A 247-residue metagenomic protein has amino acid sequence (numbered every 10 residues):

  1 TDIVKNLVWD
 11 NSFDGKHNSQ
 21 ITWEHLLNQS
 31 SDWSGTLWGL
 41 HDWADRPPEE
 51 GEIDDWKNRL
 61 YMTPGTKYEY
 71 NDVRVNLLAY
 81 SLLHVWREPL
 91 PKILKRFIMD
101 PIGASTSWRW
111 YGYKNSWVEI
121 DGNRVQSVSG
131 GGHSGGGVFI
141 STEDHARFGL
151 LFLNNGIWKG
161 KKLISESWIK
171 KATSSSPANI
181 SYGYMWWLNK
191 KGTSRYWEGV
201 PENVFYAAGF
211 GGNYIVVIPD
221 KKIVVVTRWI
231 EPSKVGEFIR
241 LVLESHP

Functional and structural regions predicted by a protein language model:
T1-D32, W86-G131: Active-site helix/loop module of the DD-peptidase/beta-lactamase fold, centered on the serine-lysine SxxK catalytic
I3, S19-W23, E52, R74 (+6 more regions): Stable alpha-helical elements in mature extracytoplasmic
G15-H17, M62-Y70, G130-F139, A207-G211 (+1 more regions): Solvent-exposed loop and edge beta-strand segments that line ligand/cofactor-binding and catalytic clefts
L26-Q29, R74-S81, G136-I157, N213-I230: Active-site-proximal alpha-helical segments within enzyme catalytic domains
G35-N115, G136: Catalytic-site signature segments of enzymes, centered on catalytic residues
L83-K92, M99-S107, I140-I164, A178: Bacterial peptidoglycan biogenesis and beta-lactam-recognition machinery
S116-G132, G136, S174-V224: Active-site Gly/Thr loop motif
V235-P247: Short, gly/Ser/Thr-rich active-site loops of penicillin-recognizing serine hydrolases
